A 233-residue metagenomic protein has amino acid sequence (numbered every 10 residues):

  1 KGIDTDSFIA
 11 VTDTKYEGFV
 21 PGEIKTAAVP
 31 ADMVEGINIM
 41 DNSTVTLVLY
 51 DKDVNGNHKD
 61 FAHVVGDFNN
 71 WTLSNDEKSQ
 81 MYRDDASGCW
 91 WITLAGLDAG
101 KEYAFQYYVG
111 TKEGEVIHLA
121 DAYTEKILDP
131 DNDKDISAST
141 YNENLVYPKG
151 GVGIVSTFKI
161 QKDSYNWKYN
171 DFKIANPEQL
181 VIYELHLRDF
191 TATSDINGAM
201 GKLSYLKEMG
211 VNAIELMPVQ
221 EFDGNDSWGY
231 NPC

Functional and structural regions predicted by a protein language model:
K1, K101-F105: Exposed beta-strand face motif in extracellular beta-rich ectodomains
G2-H58, N142-P148, F172: Non-catalytic, glycine-rich low-complexity segments
L47-E102, G110-K134: Aromatic-rich carbohydrate-binding modules that target alpha-glucans
N55-N57, D98-A99, I174-V181, K207-M209: Extracellular/periplasmic catalytic domains that process cell-envelope and extracellular macromolecules
F105, V109, G114-Y169: Core domains of carbohydrate- and sulfate-ester-processing enzymes
N166-H186: Aromatic-rich, solvent-exposed beta-strand/loop patch
H186-I214: A conserved hydrophobic secondary-structure block that centers on an alpha-helix together with its immediately flanking
L206-C233: Aromatic-lined carbohydrate-binding/catalytic grooves of carbohydrate-active enzymes
